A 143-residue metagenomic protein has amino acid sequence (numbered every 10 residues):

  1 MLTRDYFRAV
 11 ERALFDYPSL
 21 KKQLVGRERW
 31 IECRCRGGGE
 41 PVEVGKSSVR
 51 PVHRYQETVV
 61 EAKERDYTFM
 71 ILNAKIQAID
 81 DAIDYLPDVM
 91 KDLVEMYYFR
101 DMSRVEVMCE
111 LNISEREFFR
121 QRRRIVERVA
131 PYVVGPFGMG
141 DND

Functional and structural regions predicted by a protein language model:
M1-A82, V105-E106, V134-D143: N-terminal interaction/assembly modules
I83, Y97-Y98: Short helix-to-turn junction characteristic of helix-turn-helix DNA-binding domains, especially the helix
L93-V94: A short pre-motif secondary-structure segment
R100-E117: Helix-turn-helix DNA-binding module
V126-V133: C-terminal flanking helix
